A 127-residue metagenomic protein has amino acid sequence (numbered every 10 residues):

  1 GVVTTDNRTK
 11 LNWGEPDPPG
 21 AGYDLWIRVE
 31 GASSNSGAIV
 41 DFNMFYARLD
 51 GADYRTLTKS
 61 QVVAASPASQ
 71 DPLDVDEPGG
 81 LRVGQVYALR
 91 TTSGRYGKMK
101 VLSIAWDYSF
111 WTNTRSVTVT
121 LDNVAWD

Functional and structural regions predicted by a protein language model:
G1-D127: Surface-exposed, beta-sheet-biased, low-hydrophobicity segments with strongly acidic/polar composition
